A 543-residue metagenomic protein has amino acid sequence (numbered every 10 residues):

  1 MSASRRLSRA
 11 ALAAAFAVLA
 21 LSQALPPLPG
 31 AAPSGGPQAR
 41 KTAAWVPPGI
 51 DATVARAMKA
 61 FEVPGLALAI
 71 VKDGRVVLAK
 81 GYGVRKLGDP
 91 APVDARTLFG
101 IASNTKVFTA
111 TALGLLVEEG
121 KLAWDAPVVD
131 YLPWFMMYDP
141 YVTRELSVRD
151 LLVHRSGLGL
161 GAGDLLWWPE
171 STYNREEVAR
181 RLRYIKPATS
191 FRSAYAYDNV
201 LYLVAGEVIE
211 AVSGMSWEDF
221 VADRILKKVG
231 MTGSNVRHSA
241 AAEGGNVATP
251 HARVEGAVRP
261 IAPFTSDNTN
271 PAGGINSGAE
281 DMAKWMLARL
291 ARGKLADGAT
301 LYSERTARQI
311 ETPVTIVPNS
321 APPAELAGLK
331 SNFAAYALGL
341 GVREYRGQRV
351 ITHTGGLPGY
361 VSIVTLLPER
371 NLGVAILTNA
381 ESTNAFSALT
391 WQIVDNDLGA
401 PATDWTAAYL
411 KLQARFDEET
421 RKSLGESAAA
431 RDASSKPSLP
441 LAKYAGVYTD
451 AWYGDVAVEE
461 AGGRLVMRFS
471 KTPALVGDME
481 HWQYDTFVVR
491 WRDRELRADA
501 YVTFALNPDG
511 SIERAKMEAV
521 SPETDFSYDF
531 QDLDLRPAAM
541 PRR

Functional and structural regions predicted by a protein language model:
S2-A14: Bacterial N-terminal signal peptides that target proteins for export
A13-P26: Bacterial N-terminal signal peptides
Q23, A32-A79, E210-D223, K227 (+1 more regions): Catalytic loop of the DD-peptidase/beta-lactamase superfamily, centered on the K-T-G motif and neighboring
K41-I101, K121-A123, D130, M136-Y138 (+3 more regions): Short, conserved catalytic-motif segment at the N-terminal edge
G65, G100-N104, L116-G159, G163 (+5 more regions): Active-site helix/loop module of the DD-peptidase/beta-lactamase fold, centered on the serine-lysine SxxK catalytic
A79-Y82, G161-W167, A222, V236-A240 (+2 more regions): Short, solvent-exposed loop/turn and secondary-structure capping segments
S103-T105, A196-N199: Catalytic nucleophile serine of serine hydrolases, specifically the conserved "nucleophile elbow" pentapeptide
S147, V200-L201: Mid-domain, small-residue-enriched loop/turn segments at the edges of structured enzyme/sensor domains
